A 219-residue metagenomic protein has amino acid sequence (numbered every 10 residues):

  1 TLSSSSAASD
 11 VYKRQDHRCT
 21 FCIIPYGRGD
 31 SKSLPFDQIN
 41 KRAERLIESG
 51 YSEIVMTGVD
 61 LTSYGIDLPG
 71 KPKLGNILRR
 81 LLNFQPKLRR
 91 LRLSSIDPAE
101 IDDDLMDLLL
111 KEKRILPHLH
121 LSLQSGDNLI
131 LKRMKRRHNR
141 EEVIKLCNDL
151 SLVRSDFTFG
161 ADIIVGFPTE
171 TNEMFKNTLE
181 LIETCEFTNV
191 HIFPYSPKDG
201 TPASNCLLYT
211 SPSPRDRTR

Functional and structural regions predicted by a protein language model:
T1-A8, Y12, Y209-R219: Single conserved hydrophobic/aromatic residue that forms the stacking wall/gate of nucleotide- or nucleobase-binding
S6-T20, N40, E44-E48, S52-V55: N-terminal pre-triad scaffold of radical SAM enzymes
S9-D37, S204: Canonical Radical SAM [4Fe-4S] cluster-binding loop centered on the CxxxCxxC motif and its immediate flanking residues
C19-C22, A161, T178, I182: Hydrophobic packing within well-folded, soluble alpha/beta domains
G27, V59, Y195: Short, ordered loop/turn segments at secondary-structure junctions
E48-T171, F175: Conserved SAM/AdoMet-binding glycine-rich loop
L82, P98, S151-T158, E180-S211: Auxiliary Fe-S-binding modules of radical SAM enzymes
